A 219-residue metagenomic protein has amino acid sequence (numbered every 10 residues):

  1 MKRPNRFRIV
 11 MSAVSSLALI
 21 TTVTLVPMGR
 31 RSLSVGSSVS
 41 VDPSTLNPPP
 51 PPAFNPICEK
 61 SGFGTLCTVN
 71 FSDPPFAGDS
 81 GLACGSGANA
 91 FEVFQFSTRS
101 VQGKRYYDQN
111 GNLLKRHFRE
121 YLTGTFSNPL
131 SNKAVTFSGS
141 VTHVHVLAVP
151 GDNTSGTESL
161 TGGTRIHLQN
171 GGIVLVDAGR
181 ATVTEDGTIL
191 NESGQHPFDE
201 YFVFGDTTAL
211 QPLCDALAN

Functional and structural regions predicted by a protein language model:
K2-R31: Secretory targeting and sorting signals
T21-N47: C-terminal region of N-terminal signal peptides and the immediate post-cleavage residues of exported proteins
V39-N219: Beta-strand-enriched cores of mature, soluble protein domains
